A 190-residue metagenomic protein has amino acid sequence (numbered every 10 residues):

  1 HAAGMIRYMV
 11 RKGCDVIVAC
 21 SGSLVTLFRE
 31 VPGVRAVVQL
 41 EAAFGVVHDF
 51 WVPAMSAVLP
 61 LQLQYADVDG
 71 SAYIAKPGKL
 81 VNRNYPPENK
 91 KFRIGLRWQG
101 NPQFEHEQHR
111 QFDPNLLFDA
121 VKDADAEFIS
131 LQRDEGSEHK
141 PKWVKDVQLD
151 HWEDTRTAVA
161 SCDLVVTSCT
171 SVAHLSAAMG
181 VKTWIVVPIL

Functional and structural regions predicted by a protein language model:
H1-L190: Catalytic machinery of carbohydrate-active enzymes, primarily nucleotide-sugar-dependent glycosyltransferases
